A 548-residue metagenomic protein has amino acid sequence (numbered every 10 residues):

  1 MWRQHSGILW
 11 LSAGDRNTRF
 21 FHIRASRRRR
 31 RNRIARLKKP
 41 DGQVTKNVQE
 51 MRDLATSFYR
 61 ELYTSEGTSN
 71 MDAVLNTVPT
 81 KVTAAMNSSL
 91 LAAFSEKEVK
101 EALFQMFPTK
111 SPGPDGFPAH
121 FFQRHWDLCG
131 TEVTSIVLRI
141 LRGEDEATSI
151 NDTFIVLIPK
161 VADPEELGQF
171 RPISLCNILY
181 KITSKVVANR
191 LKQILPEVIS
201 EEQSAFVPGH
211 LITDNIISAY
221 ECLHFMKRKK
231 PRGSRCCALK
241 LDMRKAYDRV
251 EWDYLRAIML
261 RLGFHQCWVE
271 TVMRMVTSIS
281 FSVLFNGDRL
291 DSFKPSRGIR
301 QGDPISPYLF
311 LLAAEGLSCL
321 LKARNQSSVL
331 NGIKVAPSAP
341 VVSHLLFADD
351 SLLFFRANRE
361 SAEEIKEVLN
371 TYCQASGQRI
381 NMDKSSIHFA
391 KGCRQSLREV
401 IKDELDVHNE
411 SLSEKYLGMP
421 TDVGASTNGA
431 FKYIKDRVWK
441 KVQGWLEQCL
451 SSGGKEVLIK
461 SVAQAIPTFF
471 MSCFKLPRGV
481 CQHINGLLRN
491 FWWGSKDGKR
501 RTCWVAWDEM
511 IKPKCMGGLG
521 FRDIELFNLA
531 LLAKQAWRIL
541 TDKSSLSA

Functional and structural regions predicted by a protein language model:
M1-R60, A92-V137, L141-T148, K227-S234 (+4 more regions): Short, charged alpha-helical motifs in flexible N/C-terminal segments and linkers
W2-H5, A13, F21-R24, L37-D41 (+22 more regions): Residues that mediate protein self-association or partner binding, especially in amphipathic alpha-helical
I8, A25, R30, R52 (+5 more regions): Conserved pre-catalytic core of RNA-dependent polymerases
S69: Extended, charge-enriched "interface" segments that sit outside catalytic cores
L90, V335, D383-L412, W493-G494 (+1 more regions): Short, conserved micro-motifs composed of acidic
K245-L262, S296-I299, D350-Q374, F389-R398 (+1 more regions): Catalytic palm subdomain of template-directed nucleic-acid polymerases, centered on the conserved carboxylate motif
G302, L345-F354, G377, G418 (+2 more regions): Catalytic metal-binding acidic patch
K402-Q448, Q464: Conserved NTP-donor binding/palm subdomain of two-metal-ion nucleotidyltransferases/polymerases, i.e., the charged
